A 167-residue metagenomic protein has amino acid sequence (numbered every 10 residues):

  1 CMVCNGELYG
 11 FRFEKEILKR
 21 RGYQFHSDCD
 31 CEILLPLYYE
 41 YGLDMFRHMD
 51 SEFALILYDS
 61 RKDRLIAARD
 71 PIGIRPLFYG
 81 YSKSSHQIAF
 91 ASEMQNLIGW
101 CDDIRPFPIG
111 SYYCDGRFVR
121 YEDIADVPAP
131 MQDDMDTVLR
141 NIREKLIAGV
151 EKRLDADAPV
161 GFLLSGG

Functional and structural regions predicted by a protein language model:
C1-G166: Cysteine-centered catalytic environments shared across enzyme families
